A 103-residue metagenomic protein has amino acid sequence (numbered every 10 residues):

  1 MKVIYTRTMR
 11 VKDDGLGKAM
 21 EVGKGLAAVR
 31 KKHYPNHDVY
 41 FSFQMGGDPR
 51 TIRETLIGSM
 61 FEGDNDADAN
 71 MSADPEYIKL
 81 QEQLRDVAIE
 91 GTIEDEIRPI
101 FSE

Functional and structural regions predicted by a protein language model:
K2-R10, T55: Active-site-flanking beta-strand signature of metal-NTP-handling nucleotidyl enzymes and homologous cyclase-like
R10-E21: Short, surface-exposed ligand-recognition loops at beta-strand->loop->(often short) alpha-helix junctions that present
K12-D14, S59-F61, I100-S102: Short coil/turn motifs at secondary-structure junctions
G25-Y40, I57-E94: An amphipathic, aromatic/His-enriched active-site/gating alpha helix that lines ligand/cofactor pockets
Y40-M45, R98: Short, solvent-exposed loop/turn elements at beta->coil junctions and helix N-caps that rim active or binding pockets
G46-R50: Short acidic/glycine-enriched loop/turn segments that link adjacent beta-strands
I93-E103: Long, low-complexity, Ser/Thr/Gly/Pro-rich intrinsically disordered segments that act as flexible linkers and assembly
